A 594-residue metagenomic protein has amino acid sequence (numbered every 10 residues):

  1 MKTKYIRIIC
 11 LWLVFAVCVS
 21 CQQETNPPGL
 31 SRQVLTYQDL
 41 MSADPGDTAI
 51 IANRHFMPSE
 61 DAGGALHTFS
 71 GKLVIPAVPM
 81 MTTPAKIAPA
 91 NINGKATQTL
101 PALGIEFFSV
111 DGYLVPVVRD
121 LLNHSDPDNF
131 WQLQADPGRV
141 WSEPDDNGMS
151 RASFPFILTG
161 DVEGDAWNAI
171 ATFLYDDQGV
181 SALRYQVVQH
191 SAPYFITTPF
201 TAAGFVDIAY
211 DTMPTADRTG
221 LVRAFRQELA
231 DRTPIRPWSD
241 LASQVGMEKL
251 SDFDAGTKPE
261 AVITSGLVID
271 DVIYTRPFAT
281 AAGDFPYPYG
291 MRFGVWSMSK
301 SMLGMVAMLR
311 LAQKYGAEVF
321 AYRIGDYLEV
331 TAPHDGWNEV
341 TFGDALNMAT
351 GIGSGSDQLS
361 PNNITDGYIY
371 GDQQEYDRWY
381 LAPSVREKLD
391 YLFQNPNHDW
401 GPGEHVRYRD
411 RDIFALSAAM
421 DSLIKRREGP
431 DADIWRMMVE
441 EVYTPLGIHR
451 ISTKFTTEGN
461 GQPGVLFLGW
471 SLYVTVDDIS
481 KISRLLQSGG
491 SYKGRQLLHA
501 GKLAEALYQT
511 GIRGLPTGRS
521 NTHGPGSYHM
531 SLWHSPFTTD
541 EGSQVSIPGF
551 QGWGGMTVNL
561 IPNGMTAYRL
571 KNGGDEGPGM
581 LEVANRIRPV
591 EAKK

Functional and structural regions predicted by a protein language model:
I9-C18: Bacterial N-terminal signal peptides
C21-Y287, N585-K594: N-terminal leader/targeting segments and the immediately adjacent pre-domain N-terminus
G29-F56, D61, S70, K314-G353 (+2 more regions): Active-site helix/loop module of the DD-peptidase/beta-lactamase fold, centered on the serine-lysine SxxK catalytic
D240-S265, P333-I448, V474-S480, R484-S488: Active-site-adjacent helix/loop patches that line small-molecule binding or acyl-intermediate pockets
G294-V319, A345, L416-M420, I479-I482 (+1 more regions): Active-site SXXK
M305, D412-S422, G469-Y492, G555-N572: Active-site-proximal alpha-helical segments within enzyme catalytic domains
R436-R513: Active-site-proximal binding-pocket segments
R450-T457, Y508-G577: Active-site Gly/Thr loop motif
